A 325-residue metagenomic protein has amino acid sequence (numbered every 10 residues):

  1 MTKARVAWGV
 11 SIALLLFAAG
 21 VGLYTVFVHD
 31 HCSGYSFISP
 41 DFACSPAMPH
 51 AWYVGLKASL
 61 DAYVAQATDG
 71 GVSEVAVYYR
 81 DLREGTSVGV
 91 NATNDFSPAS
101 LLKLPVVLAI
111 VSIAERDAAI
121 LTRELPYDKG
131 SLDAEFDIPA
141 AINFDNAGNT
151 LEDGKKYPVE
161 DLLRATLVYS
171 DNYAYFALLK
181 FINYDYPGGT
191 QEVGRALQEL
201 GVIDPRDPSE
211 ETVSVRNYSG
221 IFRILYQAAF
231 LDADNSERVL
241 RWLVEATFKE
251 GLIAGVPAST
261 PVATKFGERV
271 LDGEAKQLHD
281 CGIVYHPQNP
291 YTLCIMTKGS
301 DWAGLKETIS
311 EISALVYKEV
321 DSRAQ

Functional and structural regions predicted by a protein language model:
K3-A67, S87, D185, Y226-K249 (+2 more regions): Structured C-terminal helix/loop/strand segments within mature extracytoplasmic catalytic/sensor domains
F37-L56, L125-R238: Active-site-adjacent helix/loop patches that line small-molecule binding or acyl-intermediate pockets
V64-G71, L108-A118, K129-S131, L167-Y173 (+7 more regions): Sec/Tat-exported extracytoplasmic proteins
T68-F96: Short, conserved catalytic-motif segment at the N-terminal edge
R80-E84, T93-D95, S112-I113, G130-L132 (+3 more regions): Solvent-exposed coil/turn segments that connect beta secondary-structure elements in extracytoplasmic/periplasmic
G85, S97-D128, A134-F136, T166 (+1 more regions): Active-site SXXK
L104-A109, N217-G220, E311: Short amphipathic alpha-helical face segments that pack within enzyme cores and frequently flank/anchor catalytic
G251-A254, T260-T264: His/Asp/Glu-enriched short active-site or ligand-binding loop at hydrolase and phosphoryl-transfer sites
